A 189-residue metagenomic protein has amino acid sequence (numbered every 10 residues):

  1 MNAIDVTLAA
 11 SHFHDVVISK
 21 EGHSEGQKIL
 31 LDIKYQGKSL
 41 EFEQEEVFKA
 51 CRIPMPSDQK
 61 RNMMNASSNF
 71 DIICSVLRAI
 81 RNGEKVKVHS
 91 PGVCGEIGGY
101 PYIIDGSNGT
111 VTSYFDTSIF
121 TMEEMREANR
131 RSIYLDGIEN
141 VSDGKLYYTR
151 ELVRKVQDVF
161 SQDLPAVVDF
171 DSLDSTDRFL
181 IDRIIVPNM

Functional and structural regions predicted by a protein language model:
N2-M189: Long, compositionally biased stretches enriched for glycine and/or charged residues
